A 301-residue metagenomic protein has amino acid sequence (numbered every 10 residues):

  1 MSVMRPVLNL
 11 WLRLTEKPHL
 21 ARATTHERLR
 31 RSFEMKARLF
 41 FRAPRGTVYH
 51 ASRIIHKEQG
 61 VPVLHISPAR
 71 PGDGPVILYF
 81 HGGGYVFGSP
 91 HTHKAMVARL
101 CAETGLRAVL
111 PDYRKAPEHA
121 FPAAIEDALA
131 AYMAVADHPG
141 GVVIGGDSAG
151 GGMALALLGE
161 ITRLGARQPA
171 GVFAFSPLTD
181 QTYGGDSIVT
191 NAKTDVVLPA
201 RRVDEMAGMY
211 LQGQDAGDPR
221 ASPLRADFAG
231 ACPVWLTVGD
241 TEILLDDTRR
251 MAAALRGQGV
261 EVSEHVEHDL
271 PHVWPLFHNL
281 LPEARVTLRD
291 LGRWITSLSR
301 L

Functional and structural regions predicted by a protein language model:
M1-P68, R300-L301: A glycine/proline-hinged amphipathic helix-loop "lid/cap" segment that gates access to hydrophobic ligand pockets
G60-L64, P68-L301: Alpha/beta-hydrolase superfamily serine-hydrolase fold, recognizing
